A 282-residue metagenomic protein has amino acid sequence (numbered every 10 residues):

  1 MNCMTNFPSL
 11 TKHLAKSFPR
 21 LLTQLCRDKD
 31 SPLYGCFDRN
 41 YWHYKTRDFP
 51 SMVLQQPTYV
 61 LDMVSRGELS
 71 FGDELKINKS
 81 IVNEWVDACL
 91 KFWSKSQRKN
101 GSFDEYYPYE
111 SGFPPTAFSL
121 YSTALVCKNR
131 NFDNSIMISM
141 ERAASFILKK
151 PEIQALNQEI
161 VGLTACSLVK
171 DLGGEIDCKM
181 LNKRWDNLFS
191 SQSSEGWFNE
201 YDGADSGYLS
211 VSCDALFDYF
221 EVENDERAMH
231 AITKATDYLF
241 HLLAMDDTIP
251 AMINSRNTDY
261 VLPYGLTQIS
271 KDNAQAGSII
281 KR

Functional and structural regions predicted by a protein language model:
M1-C36, V222, H230-Y238, L242-M245 (+1 more regions): Terminal, non-catalytic domain-edge segments
M1-V53, M63, S80-S96: Low-complexity, Ser/Thr/Pro/Gly-enriched N-terminal "stalk/linker" regions
T46-M229, S255-Y264: Aromatic-lined, polymer-binding surfaces characteristic of secreted/periplasmic polysaccharide-degrading enzymes
